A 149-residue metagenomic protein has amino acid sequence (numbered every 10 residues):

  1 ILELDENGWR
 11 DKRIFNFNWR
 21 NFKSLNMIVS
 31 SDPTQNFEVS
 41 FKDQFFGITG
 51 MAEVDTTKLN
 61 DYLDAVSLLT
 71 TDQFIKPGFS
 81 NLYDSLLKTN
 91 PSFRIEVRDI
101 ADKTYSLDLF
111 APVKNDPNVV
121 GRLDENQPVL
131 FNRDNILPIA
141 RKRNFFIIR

Functional and structural regions predicted by a protein language model:
I1-R149: Secondary-structure "cap/kink" motif recognition
